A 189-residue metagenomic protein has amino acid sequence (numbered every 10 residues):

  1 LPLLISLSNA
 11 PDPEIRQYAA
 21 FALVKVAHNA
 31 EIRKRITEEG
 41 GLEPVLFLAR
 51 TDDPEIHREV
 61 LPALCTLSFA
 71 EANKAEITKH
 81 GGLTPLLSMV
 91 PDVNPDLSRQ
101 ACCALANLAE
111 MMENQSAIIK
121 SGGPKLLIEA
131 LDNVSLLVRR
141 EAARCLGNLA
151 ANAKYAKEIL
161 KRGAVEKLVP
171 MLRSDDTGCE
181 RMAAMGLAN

Functional and structural regions predicted by a protein language model:
L1, I32, G41-L42, N73 (+5 more regions): Flexible helix-coil junctions and inter-repeat linker/turn elements that act as hinges within alpha-solenoid scaffolds
L3-I5, P44-L46, P85-L87, L126-I128 (+1 more regions): Buried hydrophobic core positions in alpha-solenoid tandem helical repeats
S8: C-terminal "capping" alpha-helix adjacent to the active site of nucleotide-linked donor transferases in cell-envelope
P11-A27, E38-E39, D52-F69, E76-H80 (+5 more regions): Alpha-helical solenoid repeats of the armadillo/HEAT superfamily in eukaryotic scaffolding/adaptor proteins
R33, F47, K74, E129 (+1 more regions): A structural feature that tracks compact, well-ordered secondary-structure segments with a strong bias toward
